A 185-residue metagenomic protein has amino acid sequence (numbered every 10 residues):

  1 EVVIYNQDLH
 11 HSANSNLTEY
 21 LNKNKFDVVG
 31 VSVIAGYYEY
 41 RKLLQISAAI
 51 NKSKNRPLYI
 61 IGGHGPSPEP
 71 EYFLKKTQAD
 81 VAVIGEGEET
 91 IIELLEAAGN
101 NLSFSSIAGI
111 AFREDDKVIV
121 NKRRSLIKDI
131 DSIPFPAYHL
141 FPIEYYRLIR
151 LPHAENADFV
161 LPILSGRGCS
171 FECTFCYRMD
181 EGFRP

Functional and structural regions predicted by a protein language model:
V3-D129: Glycine-rich beta-alpha loop elements in corrinoid/cobalamin-binding modules across cobalamin-dependent enzymes
I110, I133, C169: Conserved, mostly hydrophobic/aromatic
D129-D131, A137: Residue-level detector of alpha-helical hydrophobic segments embedded in or interacting with membranes
P136-P185: Radical SAM [4Fe-4S] cluster-binding motif and immediate context
